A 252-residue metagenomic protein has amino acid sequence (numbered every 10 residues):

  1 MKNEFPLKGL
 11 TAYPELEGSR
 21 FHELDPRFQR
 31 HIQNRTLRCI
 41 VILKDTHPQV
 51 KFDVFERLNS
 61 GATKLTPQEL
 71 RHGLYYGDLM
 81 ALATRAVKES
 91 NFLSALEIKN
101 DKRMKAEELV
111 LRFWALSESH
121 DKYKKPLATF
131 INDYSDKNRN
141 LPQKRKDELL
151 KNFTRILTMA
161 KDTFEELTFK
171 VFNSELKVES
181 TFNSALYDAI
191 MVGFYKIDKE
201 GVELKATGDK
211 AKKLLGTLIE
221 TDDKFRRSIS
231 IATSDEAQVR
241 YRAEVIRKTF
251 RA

Functional and structural regions predicted by a protein language model:
M1-D133, K212, I219, K224-E236 (+2 more regions): Basic- and aromatic-enriched surface patches that contact anionic nucleotides/nucleic acids
V110, W114-A252: C-terminal subdomains that position terminal phosphate/3'-OH groups for nucleotidyl transfer/ligation, primarily on
